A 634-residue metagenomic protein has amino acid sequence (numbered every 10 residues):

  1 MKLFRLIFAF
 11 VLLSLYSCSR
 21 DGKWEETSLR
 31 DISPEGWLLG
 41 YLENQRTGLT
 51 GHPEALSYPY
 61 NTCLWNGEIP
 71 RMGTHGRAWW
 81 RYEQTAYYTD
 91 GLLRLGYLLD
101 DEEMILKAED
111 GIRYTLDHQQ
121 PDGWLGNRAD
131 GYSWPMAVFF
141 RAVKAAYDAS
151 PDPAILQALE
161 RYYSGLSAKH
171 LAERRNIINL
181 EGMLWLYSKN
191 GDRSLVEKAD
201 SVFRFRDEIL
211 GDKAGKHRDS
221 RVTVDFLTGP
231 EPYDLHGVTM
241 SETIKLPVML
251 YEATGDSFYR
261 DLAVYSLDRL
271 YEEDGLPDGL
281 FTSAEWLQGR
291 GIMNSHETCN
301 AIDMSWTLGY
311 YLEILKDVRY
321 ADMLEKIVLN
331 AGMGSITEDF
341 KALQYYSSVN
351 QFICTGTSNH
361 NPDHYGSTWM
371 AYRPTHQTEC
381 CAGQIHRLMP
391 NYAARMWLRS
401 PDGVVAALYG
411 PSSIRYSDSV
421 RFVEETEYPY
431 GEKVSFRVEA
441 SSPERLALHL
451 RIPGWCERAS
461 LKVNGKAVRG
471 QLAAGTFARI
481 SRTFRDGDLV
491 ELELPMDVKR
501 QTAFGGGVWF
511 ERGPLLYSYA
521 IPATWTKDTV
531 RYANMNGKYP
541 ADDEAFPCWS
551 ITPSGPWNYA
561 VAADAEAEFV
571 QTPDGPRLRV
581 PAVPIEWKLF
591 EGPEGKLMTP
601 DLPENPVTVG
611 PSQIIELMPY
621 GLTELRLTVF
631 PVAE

Functional and structural regions predicted by a protein language model:
M1-D21: Bacterial Sec-dependent N-terminal signal peptides
S19-Q84, E102-W124, D200: Low-complexity, Ser/Thr/Pro/Gly-enriched N-terminal "stalk/linker" regions
G22-D31, G96-E109, V143-E160, Y187-D200 (+4 more regions): Structural helix-adjacent loops and short alpha-helical linkers that scaffold large soluble proteins
L56-W79, G126-F139, I177-N190, K216-E242 (+2 more regions): Carbohydrate-binding/catalytic loop surfaces
W79-Y97, G131-Y147, E173-S188, L235-E252 (+2 more regions): Well-ordered alpha-helical segments within folded domains of soluble proteins
A199, A263, A321-N330, S335-R437 (+3 more regions): C-terminal beta-rich recognition modules with glycine/proline-rich loops and embedded aromatic residues
M249-E273, I292-K341, Q351-F352: Catalytic-core region of carbohydrate-active enzymes that cleave or remodel glycosidic bonds
C456-T483, R500-G505: Solvent-exposed beta-strand/loop surfaces of large extracellular or lumenal domains
